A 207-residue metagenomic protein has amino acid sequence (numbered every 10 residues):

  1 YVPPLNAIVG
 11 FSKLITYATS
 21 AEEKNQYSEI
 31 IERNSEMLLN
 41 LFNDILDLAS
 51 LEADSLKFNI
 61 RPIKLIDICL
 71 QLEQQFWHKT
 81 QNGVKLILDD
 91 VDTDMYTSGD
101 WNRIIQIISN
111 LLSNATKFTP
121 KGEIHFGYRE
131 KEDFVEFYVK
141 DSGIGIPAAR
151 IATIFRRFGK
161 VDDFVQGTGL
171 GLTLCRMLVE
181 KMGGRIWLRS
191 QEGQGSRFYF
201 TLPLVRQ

Functional and structural regions predicted by a protein language model:
A7-E22, Q26-I30: Conserved C-terminal segment of the DHp
G10, I146-F158: Short conserved segment of the HATPase_c
R33-L38: Short alpha-helical segment of the dimerization/phosphotransfer core of two-component systems
A49-I60: Helix-loop junction within the histidine kinase core
N59-K64, Q81-M95: Conserved catalytic submotifs in the C-terminal HATPase_c
G171, C175: Short alpha-helical Gxxx[C/S/T] motif in the catalytic ATP-binding
